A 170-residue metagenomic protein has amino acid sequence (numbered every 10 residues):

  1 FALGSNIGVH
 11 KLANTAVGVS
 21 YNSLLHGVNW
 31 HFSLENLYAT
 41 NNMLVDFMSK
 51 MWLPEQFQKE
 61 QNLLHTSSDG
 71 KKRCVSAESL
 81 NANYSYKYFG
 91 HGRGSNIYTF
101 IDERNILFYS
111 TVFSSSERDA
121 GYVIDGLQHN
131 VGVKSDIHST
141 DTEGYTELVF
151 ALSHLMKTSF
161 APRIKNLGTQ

Functional and structural regions predicted by a protein language model:
F1-D46, M51: Short, positively charged, Gly/Tyr-enriched micro-motifs that form contact patches at catalytic or ligand/partner
L12, T66-K72, V123, H138-E143: Short, conserved catalytic/metal-binding motifs centered on acidic residues
A16, V28, F32, D69-C74 (+3 more regions): Short, flexible loop/turn elements at secondary-structure junctions
S23-L25, N36-L37, S76-S79, Y122 (+1 more regions): A short acidic (Asp/Glu
K50-D119: Active-site cores of enzymes that catalyze phosphoryl transfer or operate on phosphate-rich substrates
R118-I137: Short, basic/hydrophobic alpha-helical segments
H138-L148, N166-T169: Acidic, metal-coordinating catalytic cores used for nucleic-acid/nucleotide bond scission and strand-transfer chemistry
T158-Q170: Conserved beta-strand -> loop -> alpha-helix junction used to position metal-binding or nucleic-acid-contacting
